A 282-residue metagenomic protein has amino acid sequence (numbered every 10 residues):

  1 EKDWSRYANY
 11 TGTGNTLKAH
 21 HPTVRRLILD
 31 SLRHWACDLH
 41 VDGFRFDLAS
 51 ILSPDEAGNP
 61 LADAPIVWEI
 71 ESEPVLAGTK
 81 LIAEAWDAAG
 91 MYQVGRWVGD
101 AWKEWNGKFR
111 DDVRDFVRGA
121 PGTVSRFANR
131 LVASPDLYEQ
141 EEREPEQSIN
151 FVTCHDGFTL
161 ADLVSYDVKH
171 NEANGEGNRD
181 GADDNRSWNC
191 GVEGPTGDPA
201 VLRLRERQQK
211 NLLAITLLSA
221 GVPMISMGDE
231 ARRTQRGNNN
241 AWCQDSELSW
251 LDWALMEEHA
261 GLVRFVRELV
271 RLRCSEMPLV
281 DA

Functional and structural regions predicted by a protein language model:
E1-V41, R45-V75, M91, L137: Substrate-binding/active-site clefts of carbohydrate-active enzymes
E1-W4, V222, T234: Aromatic-lined carbohydrate-binding/catalytic grooves of carbohydrate-active enzymes
N9-R26, A49-L61, G99-W102, G191-R205 (+1 more regions): The substrate-binding groove and active-site-proximal loops of carbohydrate-active enzymes, especially glycoside
V24-W35, I66, R205-I215, A220 (+2 more regions): Alpha-helical packing segments of well-folded alpha/beta enzyme cores
H40, E56, L61-M227, A231 (+2 more regions): Conserved alpha/beta catalytic core and glycan-binding cleft of carbohydrate-active enzymes
G237, C243, E247-W250, A254 (+1 more regions): Aromatic-rich peripheral "rim/lid" segments of glycoside hydrolase catalytic domains that contact and position glycan
M256-A282: Catalytic cores of secreted or luminal carbohydrate-active enzymes
